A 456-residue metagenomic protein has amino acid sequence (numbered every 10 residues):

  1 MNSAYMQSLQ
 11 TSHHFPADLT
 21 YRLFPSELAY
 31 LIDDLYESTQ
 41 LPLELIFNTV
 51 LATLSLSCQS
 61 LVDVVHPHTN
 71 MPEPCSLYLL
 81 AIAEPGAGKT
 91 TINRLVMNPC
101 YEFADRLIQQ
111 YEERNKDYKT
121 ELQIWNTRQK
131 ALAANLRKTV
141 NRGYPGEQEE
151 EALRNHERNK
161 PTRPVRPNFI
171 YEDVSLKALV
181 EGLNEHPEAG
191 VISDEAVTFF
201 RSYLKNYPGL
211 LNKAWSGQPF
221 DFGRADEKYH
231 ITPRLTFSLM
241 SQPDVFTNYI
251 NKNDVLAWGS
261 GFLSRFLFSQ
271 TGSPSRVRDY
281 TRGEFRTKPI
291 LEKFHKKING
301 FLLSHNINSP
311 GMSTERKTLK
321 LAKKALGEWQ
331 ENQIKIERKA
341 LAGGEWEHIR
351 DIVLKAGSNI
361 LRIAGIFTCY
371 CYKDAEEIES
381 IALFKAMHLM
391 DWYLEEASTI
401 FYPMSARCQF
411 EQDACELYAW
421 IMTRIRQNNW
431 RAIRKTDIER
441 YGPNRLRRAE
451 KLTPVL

Functional and structural regions predicted by a protein language model:
M1-L456: Phosphate-handling catalytic cores of nucleic-acid transaction enzymes
